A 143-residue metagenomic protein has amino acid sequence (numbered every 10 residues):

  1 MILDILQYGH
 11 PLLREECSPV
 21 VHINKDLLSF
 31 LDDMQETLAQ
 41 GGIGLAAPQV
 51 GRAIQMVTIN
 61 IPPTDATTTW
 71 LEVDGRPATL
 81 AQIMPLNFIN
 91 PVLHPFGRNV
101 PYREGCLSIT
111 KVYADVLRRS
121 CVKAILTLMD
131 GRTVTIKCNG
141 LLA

Functional and structural regions predicted by a protein language model:
M1-A143: Active-site rim/adjacent substrate-binding subdomains
